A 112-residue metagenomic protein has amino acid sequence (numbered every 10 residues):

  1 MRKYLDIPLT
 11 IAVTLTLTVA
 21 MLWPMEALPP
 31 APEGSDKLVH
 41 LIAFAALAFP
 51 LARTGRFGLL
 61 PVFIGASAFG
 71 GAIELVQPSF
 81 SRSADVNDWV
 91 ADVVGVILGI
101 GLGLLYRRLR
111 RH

Functional and structural regions predicted by a protein language model:
M1-F49, G58, A66: "…centered on the first transmembrane helix and the immediately adjacent amphipathic helix/loop
T18, F57-S67, G71, V90-I100: Juxtamembrane/interfacial segments around transmembrane helices
W23-M25, R56, S81, R107: Short helix-capping/hinge motifs at transmembrane helix termini and TM-loop junctions
E26-K37, G70-V96: Interfacial helix-loop-helix junctions of multi-pass membrane proteins
I42-L59, V96-Y106: Membrane-interfacial alpha-helical segments at the cytosolic side of multi-pass membrane proteins
L47, T54-S79, S83: Membrane-embedded catalytic cores of phosphoryl/pyrophosphoryl-handling enzymes
R108-H112: Short, charged juxtamembrane terminal tails flanking transmembrane helices
